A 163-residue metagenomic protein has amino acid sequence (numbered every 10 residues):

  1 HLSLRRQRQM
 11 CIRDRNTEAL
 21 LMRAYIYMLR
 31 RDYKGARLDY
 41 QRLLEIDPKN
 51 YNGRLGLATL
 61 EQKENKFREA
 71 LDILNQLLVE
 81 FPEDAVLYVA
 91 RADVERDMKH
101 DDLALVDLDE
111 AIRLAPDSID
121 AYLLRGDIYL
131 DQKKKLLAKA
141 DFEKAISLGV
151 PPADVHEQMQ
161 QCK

Functional and structural regions predicted by a protein language model:
H1-I12: Single conserved hydrophobic/aromatic residue that forms the stacking wall/gate of nucleotide- or nucleobase-binding
R6, L29-R42, N52, E64-Q76 (+2 more regions): Structural signature of tandem alpha-helical TPR/SEL1-like repeats, specifically the intra-repeat loop/turn
R13, I46, E80-F81, L114 (+1 more regions): Structural marker of alpha-solenoid helical repeat scaffolds
L21-M28, Q62, V89, E95-R96 (+1 more regions): Position-specific recognition of the canonical hydrophobic site in helix A of tetratricopeptide repeat
D131-K163: Terminal, low-structured helical/coil segments at or just beyond the last alpha-helical repeat
